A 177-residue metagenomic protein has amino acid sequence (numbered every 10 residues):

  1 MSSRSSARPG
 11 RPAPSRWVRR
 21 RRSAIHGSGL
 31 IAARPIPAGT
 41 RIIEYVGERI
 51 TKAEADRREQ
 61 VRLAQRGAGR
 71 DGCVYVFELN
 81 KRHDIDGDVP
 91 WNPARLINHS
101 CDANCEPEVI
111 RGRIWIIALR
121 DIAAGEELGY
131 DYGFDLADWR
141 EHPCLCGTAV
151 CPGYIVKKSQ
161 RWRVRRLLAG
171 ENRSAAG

Functional and structural regions predicted by a protein language model:
M1, A7, R11-P12: Protein maturation boundaries and topogenic segments
G10-E108: Catalytic cores of histone-lysine modification enzymes
S100-G177: C-terminal SET catalytic tail plus cysteine-rich post-SET Zn-binding segment of SAM-dependent SET-domain
